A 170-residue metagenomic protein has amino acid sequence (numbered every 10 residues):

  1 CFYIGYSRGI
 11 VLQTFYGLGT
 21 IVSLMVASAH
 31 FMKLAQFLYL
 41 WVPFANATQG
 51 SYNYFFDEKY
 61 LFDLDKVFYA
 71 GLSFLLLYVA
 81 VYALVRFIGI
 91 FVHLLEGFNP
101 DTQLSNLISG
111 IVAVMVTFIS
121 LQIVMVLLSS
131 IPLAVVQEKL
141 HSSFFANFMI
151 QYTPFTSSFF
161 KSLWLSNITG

Functional and structural regions predicted by a protein language model:
C1-G170: Alpha-helical transmembrane segments and their juxtamembrane interface "caps" in small multi-pass membrane proteins
